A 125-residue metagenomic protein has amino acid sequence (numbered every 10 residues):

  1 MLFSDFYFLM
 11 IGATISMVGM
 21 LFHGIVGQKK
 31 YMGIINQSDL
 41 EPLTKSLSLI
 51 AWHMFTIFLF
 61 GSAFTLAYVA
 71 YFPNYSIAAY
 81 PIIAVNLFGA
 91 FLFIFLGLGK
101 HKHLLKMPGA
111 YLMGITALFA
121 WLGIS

Functional and structural regions predicted by a protein language model:
M1-A13, L66-A78, A120-S125: Helix-coil boundary and interhelical linker segments in multi-pass alpha-helical membrane proteins
M1-D5, I35-L43: Helix-boundary and loop/linker segments of multi-pass membrane transporters
F3-F6, I77-P81, H101-L112: Non-cytosolic membrane-interface motifs at loop->transmembrane helix junctions
T14, V18-K30, L43-Y71, I83-F88: Core segments of alpha-helical transmembrane spans in multipass integral membrane proteins
D39-L47, L66-I77, F93-G99: Short juxtamembrane and helix-loop transition motifs at transmembrane-helix boundaries in membrane proteins
L47, G109-I124: Small-residue-rich segments of transmembrane alpha-helices in multi-pass membrane proteins, especially helix faces
F55-T56, A79-F93, Y111-A117: Hydrophobic alpha-helical membrane segments
F72-P73, F91-M107, A120-S125: Membrane-helix boundary connector in multi-pass membrane proteins
